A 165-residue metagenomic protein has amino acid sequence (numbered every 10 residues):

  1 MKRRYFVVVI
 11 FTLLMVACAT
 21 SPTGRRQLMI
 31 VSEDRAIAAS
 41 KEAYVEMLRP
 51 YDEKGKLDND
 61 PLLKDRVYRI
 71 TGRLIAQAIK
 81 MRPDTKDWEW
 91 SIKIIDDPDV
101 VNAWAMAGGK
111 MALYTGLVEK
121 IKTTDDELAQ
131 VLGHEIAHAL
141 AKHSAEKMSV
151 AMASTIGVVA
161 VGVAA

Functional and structural regions predicted by a protein language model:
K2-Y5, C18-A165: A Zn2+-metalloprotease active-site environment signal
V8-V16: Bacterial N-terminal signal peptides
